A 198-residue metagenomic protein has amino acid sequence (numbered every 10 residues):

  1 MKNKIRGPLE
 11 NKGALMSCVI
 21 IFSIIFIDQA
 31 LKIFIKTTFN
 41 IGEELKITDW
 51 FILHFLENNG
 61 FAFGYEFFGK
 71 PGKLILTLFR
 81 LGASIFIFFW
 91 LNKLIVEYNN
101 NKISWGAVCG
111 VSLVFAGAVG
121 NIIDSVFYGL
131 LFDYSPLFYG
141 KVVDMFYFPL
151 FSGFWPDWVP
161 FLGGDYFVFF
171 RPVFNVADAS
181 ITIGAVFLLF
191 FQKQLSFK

Functional and structural regions predicted by a protein language model:
M1-K198: Alpha-helical transmembrane bundles and membrane-interface segments of multipass inner-membrane proteins
